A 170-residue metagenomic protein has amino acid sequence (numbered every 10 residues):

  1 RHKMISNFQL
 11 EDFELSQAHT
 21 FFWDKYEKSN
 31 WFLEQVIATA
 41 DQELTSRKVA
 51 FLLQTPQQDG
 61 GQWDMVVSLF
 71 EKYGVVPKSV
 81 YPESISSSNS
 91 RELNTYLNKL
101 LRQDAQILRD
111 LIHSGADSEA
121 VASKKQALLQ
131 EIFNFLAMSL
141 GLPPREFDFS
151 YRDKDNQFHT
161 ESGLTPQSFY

Functional and structural regions predicted by a protein language model:
H2-Y170: Catalytic-core signature of thiol
